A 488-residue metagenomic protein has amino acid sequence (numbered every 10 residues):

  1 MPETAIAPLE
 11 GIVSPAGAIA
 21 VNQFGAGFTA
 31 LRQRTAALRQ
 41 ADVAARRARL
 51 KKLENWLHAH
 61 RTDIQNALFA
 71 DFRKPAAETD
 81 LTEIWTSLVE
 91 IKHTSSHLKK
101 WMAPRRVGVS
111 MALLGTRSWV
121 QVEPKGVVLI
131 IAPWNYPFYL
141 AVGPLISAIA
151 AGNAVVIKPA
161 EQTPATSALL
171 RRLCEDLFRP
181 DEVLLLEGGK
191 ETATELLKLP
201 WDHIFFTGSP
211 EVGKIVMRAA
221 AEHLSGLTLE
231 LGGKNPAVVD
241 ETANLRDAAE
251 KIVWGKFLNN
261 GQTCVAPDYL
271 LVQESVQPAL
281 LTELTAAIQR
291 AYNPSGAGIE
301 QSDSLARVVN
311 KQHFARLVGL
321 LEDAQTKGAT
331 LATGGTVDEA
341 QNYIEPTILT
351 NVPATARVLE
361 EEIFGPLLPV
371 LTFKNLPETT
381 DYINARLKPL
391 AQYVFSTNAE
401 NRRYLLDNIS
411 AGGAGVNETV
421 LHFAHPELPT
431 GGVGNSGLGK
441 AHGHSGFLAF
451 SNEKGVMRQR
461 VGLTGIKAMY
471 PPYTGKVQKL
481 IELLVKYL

Functional and structural regions predicted by a protein language model:
M1-W119: N-terminal Rossmann-like NAD(P)+-binding subdomain of aldehyde/semialdehyde dehydrogenases
P2-E3, D42, V238, T336 (+1 more regions): Conserved C-terminal structural/oligomerization subdomain of aldehyde/semialdehyde dehydrogenase
A7, G11-V13, A18, F178 (+4 more regions): ALDH superfamily catalytic-core signature
F24, V43, R61, L245 (+4 more regions): Residues at or immediately preceding the N-termini of alpha-helices
R39, E54-L57, R61, F72 (+13 more regions): Structural signal for hydrophobic packing residues in well-ordered secondary-structure cores of soluble enzyme domains
R46, I91, G152, V183 (+7 more regions): Residue-level signal for inorganic ion chemistry
L53, E182, D202-I204, P389-Q392: Short active-site oxyanion
S110-D247, F373: Rossmann-like NAD(P) dinucleotide-binding subdomain of oxidoreductase/dehydrogenase enzymes
